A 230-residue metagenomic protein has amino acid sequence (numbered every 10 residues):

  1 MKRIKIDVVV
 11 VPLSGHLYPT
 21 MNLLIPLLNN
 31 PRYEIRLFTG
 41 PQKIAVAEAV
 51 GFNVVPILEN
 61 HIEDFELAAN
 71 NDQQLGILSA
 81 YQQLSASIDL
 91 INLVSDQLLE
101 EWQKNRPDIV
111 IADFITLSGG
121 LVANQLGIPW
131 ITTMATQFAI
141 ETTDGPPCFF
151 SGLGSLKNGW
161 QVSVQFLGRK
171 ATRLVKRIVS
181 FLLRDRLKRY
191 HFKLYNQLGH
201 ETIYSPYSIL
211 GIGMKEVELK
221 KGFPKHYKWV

Functional and structural regions predicted by a protein language model:
M1-P56: N-terminal subdomain of nucleotide-sugar transferases
K2-I4, G40-V230: Nucleotide-sugar-dependent glycosyltransferase catalytic domains
